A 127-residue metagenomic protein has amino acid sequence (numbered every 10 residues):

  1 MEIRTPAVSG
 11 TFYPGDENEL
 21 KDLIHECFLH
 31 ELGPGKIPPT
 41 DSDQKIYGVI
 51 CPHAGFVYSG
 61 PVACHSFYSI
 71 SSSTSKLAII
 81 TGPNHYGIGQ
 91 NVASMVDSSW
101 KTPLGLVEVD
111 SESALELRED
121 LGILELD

Functional and structural regions predicted by a protein language model:
M1-D127: Active-site histidine-anchored catalytic micro-motif
